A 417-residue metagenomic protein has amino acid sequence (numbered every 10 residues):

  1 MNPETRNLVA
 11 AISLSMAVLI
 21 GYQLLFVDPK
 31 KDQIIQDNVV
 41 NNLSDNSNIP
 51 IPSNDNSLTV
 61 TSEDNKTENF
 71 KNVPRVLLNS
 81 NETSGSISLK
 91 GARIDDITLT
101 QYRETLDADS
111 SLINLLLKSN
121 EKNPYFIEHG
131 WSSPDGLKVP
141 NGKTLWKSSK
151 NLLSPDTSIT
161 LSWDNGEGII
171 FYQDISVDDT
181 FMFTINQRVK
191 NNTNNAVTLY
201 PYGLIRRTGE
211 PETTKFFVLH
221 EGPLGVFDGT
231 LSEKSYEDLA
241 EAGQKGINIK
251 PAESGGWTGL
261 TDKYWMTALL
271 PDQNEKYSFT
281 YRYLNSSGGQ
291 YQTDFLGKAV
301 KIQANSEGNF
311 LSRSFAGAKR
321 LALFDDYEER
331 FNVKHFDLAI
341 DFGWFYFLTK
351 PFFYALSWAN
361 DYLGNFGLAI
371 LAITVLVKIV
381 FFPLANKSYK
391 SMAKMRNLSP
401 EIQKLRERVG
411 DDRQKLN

Functional and structural regions predicted by a protein language model:
M1, I340, W344-P351, A355 (+2 more regions): Juxtamembrane loop-helix boundary motifs flanking transmembrane segments in multi-pass membrane proteins
M1-D32, P140-G142, V177-D179, N195-I205 (+1 more regions): Internal alpha-helical transmembrane segments
S15, L24-L115: Juxtamembrane extramembrane loops of integral membrane proteins
V18-L19, V377, F381: Alpha-helical transmembrane segments of multipass membrane proteins
R75, N79-K334: Soluble non-transmembrane domains of integral membrane proteins
I169, N305, I379-N417: Membrane-interface amphipathic helices and adjacent TM-edge segments
G317-F366: Interfacial loop/helix-cap signal at membrane boundaries in integral membrane proteins
